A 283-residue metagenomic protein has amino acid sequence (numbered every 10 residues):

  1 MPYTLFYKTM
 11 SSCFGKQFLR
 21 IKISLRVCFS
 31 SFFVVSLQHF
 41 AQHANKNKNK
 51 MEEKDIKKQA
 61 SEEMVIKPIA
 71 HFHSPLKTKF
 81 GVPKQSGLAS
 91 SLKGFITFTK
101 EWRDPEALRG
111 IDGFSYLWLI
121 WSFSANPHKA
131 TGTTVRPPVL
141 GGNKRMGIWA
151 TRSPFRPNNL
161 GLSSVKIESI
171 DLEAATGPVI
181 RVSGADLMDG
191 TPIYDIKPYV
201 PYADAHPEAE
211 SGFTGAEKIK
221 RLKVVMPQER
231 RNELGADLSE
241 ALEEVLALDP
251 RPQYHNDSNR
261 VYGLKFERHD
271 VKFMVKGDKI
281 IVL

Functional and structural regions predicted by a protein language model:
Y3, R20-K22, V35-N47: Short, positively charged and aromatic/hydrophobic N-terminal segments
K8, F18-K22, R26, K46-K50: Charged/polar low-complexity intrinsically disordered segments
M51-L160, E173-L283: Mixed-charge, low-complexity intrinsically disordered regions
V165-E168: Conserved positions in beta-strands of structured domains
